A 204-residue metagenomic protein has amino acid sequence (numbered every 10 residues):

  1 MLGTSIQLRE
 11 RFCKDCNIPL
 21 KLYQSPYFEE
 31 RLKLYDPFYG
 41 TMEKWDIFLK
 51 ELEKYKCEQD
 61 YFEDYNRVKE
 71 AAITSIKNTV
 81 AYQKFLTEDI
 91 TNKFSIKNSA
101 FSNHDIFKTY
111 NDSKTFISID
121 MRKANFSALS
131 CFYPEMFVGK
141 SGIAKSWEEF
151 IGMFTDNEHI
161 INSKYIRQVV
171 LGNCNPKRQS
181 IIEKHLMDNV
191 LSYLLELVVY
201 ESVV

Functional and structural regions predicted by a protein language model:
M1-V204: Conserved acidic
